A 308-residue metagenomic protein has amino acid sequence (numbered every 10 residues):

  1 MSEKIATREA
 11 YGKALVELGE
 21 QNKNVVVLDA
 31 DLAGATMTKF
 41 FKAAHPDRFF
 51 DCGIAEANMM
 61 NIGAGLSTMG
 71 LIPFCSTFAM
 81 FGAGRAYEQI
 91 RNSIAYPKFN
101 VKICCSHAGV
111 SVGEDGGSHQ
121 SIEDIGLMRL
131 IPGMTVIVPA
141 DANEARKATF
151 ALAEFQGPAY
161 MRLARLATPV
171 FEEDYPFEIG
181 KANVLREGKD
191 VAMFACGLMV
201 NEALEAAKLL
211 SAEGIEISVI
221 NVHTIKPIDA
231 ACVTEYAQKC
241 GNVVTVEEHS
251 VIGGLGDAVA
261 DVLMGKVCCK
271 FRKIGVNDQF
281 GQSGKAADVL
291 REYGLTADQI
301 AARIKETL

Functional and structural regions predicted by a protein language model:
M1-R162, A167, A297: Thiamine diphosphate
R8-E9, Q21-N24, L32-K39, A43 (+2 more regions): Thiamine diphosphate
